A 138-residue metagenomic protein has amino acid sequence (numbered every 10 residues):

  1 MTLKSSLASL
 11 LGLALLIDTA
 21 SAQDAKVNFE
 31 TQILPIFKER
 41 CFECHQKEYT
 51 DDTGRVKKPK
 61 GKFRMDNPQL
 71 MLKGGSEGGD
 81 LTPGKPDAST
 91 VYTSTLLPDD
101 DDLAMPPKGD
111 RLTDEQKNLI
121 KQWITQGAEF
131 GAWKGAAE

Functional and structural regions predicted by a protein language model:
M1-S5: Positively charged n-region of N-terminal signal peptides that target proteins for export
S6-D18: Bacterial N-terminal signal peptides
A20-E138: Aromatic- and Gly/Pro-enriched helix-to-coil junctions and flexible linker segments
